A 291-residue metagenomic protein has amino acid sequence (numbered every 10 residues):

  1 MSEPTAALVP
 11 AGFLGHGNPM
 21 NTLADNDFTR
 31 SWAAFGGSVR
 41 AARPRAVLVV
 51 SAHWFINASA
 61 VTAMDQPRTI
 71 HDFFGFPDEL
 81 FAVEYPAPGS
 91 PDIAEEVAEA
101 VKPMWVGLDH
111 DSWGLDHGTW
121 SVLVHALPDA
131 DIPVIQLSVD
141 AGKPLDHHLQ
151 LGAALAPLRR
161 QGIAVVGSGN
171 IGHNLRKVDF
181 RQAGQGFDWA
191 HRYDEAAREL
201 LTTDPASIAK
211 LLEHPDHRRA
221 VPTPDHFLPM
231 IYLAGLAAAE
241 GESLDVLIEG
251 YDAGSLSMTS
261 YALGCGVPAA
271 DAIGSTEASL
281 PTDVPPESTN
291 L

Functional and structural regions predicted by a protein language model:
S2-L108: A short aromatic-anchored loop/beta-hairpin motif
G12-F13, D72-P77, L127-I135, A209: Short, basic/glycine-rich phosphate-binding loops at helix/coil junctions that contact nucleotide phosphates
F28-F35, D146-Q161: Long, well-ordered alpha-helical scaffolding segments within enzyme catalytic domains, especially pronounced
V47-V50, H110, Q136, G162-N170: A structural signal for short, well-ordered beta-strand segments and their strand-loop junctions that often border
L80-P88, H110, S138-L145, H217: Flexible, glycine/proline-enriched loop segments at strand-loop-helix junctions that form or flank small-ligand binding
A94-H147, A154: Internal, conserved structured core segments that host functional sites
E99, P103, I132-P133, A141-K143 (+2 more regions): Surface-exposed, charge/polar-rich loops and edge strands
